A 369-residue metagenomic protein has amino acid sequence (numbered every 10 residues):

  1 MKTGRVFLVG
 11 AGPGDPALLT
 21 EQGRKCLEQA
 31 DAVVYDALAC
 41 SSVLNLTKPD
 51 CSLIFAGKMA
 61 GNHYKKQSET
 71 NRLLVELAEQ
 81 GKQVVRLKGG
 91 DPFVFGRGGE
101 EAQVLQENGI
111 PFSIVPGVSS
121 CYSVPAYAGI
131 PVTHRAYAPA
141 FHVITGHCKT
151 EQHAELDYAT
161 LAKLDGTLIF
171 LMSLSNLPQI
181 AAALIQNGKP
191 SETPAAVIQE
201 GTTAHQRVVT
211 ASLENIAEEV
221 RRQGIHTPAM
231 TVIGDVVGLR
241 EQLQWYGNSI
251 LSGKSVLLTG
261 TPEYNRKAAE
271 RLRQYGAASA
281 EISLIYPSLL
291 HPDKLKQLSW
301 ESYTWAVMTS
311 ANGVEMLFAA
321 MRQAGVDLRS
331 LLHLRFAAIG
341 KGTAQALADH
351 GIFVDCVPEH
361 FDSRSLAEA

Functional and structural regions predicted by a protein language model:
M1-P16, E21-V118, A229, Y286-L289 (+2 more regions): Class I S-adenosyl-L-methionine
T3-L8, E79-V84, A138-A140, H147-E263 (+1 more regions): A contiguous loop/helix-start segment that scaffolds small-molecule binding in enzyme catalytic cores
P13-G14, K66-T70, T203-A369: Signature of uroporphyrinogen-III synthase
D15, G89-L164, C356-S363, A367-E368: Class I SAM-dependent methyltransferase SAM-binding "motif I" and its flanking Rossmann-like core
E21-C26, K48-C51, E100-V104, I130 (+6 more regions): Short, solvent-exposed amphipathic alpha-helical segments in soluble enzyme and RNA/protein-processing domains
E28-L38, P194-Q199, F336-G340: Short internal beta-strands
S41-S42, A60-N62, S119-S123, A140-V143 (+5 more regions): Short gly/pro/ser/thr-enriched loop/turn and capping motifs at secondary-structure boundaries
V104-E107, I114, S119, S123 (+5 more regions): Acidic, glycine-enriched active-site microenvironments
